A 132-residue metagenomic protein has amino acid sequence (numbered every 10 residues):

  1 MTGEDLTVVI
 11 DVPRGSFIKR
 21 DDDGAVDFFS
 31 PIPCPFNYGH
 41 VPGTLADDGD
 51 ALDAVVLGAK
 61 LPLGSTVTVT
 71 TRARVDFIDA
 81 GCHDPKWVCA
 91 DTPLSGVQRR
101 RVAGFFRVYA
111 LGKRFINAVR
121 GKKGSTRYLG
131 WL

Functional and structural regions predicted by a protein language model:
M1-L132: Hydrophobic N-terminal alpha-helices or hydrophobic patches in metabolic proteins across all domains of life
